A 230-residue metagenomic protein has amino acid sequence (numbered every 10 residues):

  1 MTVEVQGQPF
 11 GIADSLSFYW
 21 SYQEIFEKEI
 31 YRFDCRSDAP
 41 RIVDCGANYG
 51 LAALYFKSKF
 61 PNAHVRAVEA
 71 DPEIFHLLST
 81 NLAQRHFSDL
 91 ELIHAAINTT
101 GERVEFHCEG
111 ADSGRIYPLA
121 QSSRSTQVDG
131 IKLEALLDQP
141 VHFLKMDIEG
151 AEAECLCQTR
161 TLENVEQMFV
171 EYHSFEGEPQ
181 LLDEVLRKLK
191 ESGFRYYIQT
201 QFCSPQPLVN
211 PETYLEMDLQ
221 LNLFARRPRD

Functional and structural regions predicted by a protein language model:
M1-D230: Phosphate/nucleotide-binding beta-alpha loop and adjacent structural elements of enzyme active sites
